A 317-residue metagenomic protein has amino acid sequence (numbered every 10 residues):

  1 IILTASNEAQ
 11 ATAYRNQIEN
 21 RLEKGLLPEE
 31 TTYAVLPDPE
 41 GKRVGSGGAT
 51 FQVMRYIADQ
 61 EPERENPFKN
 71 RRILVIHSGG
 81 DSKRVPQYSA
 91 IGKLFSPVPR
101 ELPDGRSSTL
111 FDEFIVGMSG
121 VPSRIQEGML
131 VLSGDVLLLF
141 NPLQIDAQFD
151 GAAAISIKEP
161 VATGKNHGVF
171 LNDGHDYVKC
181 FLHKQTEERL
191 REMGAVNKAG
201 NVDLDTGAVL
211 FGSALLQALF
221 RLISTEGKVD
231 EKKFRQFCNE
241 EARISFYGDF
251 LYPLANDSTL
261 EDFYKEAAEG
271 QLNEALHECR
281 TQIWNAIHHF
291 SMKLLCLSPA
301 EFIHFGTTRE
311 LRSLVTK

Functional and structural regions predicted by a protein language model:
I1-T316: Unchanged
